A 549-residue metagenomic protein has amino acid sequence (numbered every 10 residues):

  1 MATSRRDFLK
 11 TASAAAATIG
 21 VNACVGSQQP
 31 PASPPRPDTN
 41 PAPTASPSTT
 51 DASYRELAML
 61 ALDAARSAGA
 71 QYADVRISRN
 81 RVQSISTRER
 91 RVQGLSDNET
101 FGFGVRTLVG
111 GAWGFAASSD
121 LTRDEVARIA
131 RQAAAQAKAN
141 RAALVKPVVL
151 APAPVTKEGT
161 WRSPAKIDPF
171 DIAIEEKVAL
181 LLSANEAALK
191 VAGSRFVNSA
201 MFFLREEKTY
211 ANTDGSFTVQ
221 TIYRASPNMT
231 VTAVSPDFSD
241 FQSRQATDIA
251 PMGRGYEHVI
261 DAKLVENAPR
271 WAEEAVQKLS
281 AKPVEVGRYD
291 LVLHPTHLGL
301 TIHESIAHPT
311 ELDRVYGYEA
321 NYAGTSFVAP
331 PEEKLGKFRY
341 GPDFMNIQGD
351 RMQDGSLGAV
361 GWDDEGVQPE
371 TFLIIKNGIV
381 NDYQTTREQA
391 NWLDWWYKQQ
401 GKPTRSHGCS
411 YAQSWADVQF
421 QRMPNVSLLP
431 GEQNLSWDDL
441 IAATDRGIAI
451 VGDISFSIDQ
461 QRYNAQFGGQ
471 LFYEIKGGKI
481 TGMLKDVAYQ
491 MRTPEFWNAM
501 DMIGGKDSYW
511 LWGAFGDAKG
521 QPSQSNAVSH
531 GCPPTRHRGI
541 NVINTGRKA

Functional and structural regions predicted by a protein language model:
A2-A549: N-terminal small-residue-enriched
